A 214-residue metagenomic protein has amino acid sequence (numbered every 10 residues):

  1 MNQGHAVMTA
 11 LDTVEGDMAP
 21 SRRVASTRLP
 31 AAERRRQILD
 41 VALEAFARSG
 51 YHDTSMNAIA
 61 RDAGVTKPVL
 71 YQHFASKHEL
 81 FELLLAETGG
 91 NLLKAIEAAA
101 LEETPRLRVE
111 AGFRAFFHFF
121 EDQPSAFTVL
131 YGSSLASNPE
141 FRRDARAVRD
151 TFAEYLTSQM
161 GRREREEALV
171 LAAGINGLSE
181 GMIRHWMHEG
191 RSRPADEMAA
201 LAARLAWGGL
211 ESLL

Functional and structural regions predicted by a protein language model:
M1-E33, M160, L214: N-terminal intrinsically disordered/low-complexity leader segments
Q3, F119-D122, A126, A172 (+2 more regions): Amphipathic C-terminal alpha-helical segment
Q37, V41, A45-E79, L83: Helix-turn-helix
T54, E79-T88, A95, L130 (+1 more regions): Alpha-helical DNA-contacting segments of helix-turn-helix folds
L83, E97-S125, R162, L171-I175 (+1 more regions): Hydrophobic alpha-helical connector segments
G90-L93, P139-R162, E166-G174, G181 (+2 more regions): Amphipathic alpha-helical packing segments from all-alpha helical-bundle domains
A111, H118-T157, G161, E166 (+2 more regions): Short secondary-structure transition hinges
